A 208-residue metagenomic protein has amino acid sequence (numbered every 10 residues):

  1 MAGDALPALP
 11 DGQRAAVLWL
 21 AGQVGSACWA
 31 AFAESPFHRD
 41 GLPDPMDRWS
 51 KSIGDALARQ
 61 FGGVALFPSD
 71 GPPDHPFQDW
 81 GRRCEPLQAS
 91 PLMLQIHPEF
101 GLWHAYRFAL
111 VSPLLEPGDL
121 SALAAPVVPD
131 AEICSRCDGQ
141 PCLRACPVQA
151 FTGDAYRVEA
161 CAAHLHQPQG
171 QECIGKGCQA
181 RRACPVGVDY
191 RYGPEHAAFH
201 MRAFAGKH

Functional and structural regions predicted by a protein language model:
M1-D55: Non-catalytic, usually N-terminal nucleic-acid engagement modules in DNA/RNA processing proteins
L42-H208: Catalytic cores of enzyme domains
